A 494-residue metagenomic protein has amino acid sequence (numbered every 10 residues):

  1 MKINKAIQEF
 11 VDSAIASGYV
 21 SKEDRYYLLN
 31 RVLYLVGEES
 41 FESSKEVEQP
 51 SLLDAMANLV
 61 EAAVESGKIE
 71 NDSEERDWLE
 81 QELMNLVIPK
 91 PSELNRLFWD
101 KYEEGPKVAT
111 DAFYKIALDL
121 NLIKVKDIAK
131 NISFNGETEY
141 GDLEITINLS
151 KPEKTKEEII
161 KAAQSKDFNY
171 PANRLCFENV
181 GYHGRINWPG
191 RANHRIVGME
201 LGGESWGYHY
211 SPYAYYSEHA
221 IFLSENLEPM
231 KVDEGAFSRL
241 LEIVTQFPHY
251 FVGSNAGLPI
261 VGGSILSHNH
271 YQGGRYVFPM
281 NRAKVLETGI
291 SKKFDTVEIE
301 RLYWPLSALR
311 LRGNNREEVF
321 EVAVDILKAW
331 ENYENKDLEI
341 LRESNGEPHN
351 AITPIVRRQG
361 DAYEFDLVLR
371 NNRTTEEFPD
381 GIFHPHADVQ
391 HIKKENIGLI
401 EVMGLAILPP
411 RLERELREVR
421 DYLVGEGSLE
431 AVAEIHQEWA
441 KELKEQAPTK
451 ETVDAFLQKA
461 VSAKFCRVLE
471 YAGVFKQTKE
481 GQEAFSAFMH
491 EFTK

Functional and structural regions predicted by a protein language model:
M1-M230, P305, F320-A323, A329-L405 (+1 more regions): Active-site microenvironments that recognize anionic phosphate/pyrophosphate groups
N193-R195, L227-V252: Helical scaffold of the NTase/Pol beta-like nucleotidyltransferase catalytic core
Y208, V252, N269-Y271: Hydrophobic faces of well-ordered beta-strands that scaffold small-molecule active sites in alpha/beta enzyme cores
S217-S224, G262-F278, D366-V368: Histidine-centered divalent-metal-coordination microenvironment in nucleic-acid enzymes
G235, V244-S264, G273-L327, E331-E334: Catalytic or ion-translocation cores adjacent to nucleophile or general acid/base/metal-coordination motifs in diverse
P259-S267, N345-A351: Beta-rich nucleic-acid/ligand-interaction surfaces
